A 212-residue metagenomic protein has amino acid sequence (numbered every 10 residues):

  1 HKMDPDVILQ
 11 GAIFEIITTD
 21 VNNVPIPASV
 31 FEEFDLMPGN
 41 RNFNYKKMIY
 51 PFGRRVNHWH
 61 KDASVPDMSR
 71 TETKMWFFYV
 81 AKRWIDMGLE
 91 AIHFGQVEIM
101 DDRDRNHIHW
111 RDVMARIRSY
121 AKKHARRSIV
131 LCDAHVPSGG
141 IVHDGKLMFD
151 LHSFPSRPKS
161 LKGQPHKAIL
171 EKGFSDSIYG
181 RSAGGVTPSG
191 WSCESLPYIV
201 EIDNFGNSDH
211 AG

Functional and structural regions predicted by a protein language model:
H1-G212: Glycan-processing catalytic domains of CAZymes
